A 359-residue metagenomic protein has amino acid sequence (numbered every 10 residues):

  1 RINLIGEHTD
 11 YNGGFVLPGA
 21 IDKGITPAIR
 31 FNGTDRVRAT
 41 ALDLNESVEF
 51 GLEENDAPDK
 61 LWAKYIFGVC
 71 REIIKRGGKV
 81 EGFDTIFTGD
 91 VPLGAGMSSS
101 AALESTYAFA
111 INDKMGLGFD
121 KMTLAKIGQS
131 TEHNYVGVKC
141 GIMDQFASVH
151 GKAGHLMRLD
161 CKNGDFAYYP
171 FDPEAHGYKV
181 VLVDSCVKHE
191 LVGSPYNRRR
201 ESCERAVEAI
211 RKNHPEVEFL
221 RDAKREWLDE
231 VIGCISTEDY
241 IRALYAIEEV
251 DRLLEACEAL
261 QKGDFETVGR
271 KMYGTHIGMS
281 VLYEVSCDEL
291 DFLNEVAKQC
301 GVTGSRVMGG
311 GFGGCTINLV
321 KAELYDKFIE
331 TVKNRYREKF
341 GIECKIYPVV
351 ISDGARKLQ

Functional and structural regions predicted by a protein language model:
R1, T26-D59, H155-G304, L319-Q359: C-terminal nucleotide
R1-A101, S105-K121, K126-V136, C140 (+6 more regions): ATP-binding N-lobe of GHMP and related small-molecule kinases
T88, F312-G313: Positions that flank functional sites
C140-G141, D288: Short coil/turn segments at secondary-structure boundaries
V307-M308, T316: Aromatic (often tryptophan-rich) hydrophobic motifs at membrane interfaces
G313-L319: Short beta-strand->loop micro-motif that forms the acidic, two-metal-ion catalytic signature in nucleotide-processing
